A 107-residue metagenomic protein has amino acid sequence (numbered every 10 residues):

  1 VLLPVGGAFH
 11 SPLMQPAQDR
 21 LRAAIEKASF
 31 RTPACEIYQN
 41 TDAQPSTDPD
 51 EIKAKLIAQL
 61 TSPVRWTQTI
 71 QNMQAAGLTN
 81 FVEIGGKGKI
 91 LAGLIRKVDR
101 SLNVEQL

Functional and structural regions predicted by a protein language model:
V1-L107: Acyl-group transfer acyltransferase/transacylase scaffold of fatty acid/polyketide systems
